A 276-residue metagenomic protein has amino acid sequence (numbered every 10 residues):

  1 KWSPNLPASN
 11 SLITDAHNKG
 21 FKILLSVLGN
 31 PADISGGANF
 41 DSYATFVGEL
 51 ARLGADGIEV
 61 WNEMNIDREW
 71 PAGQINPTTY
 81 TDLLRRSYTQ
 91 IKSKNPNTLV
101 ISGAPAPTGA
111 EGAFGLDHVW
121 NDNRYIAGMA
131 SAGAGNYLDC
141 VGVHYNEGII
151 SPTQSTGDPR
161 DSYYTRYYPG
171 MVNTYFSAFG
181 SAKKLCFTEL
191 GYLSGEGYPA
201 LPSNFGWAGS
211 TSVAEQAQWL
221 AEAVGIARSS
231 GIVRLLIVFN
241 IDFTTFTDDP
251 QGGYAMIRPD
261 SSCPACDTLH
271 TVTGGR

Functional and structural regions predicted by a protein language model:
K1-P77, P105-P107, S155-Y163, T247-R258: N-terminal substrate-binding region of glycoside hydrolase catalytic domains
N5, S11-H17, D139-N204, V224-I237 (+3 more regions): Glycoside hydrolase catalytic-domain groove-lining segments
P7, M64, I75, G197 (+1 more regions): Aromatic-rich peripheral "rim/lid" segments of glycoside hydrolase catalytic domains that contact and position glycan
H17, S35-E63, G73-K94, D117-D139 (+1 more regions): An active-site-proximal structural segment forming one wall of the substrate-binding cleft that immediately precedes
F46-P77, T98-G109, N136-P152, L185-L190 (+1 more regions): Active-site groove signature of glycoside hydrolases
W70-Q74, A110-N121, P152-Y163, Y198-T211: Short, flexible/disordered intra-domain loops and linkers
D82-I126, Y167-Y168, V172, F176-E196 (+1 more regions): Aromatic-lined carbohydrate-recognition surfaces of secreted/lumenal glycan-active proteins
F114-G135, Y164-L185, G206-S210, E215 (+1 more regions): Short flexible/disordered coil segments
